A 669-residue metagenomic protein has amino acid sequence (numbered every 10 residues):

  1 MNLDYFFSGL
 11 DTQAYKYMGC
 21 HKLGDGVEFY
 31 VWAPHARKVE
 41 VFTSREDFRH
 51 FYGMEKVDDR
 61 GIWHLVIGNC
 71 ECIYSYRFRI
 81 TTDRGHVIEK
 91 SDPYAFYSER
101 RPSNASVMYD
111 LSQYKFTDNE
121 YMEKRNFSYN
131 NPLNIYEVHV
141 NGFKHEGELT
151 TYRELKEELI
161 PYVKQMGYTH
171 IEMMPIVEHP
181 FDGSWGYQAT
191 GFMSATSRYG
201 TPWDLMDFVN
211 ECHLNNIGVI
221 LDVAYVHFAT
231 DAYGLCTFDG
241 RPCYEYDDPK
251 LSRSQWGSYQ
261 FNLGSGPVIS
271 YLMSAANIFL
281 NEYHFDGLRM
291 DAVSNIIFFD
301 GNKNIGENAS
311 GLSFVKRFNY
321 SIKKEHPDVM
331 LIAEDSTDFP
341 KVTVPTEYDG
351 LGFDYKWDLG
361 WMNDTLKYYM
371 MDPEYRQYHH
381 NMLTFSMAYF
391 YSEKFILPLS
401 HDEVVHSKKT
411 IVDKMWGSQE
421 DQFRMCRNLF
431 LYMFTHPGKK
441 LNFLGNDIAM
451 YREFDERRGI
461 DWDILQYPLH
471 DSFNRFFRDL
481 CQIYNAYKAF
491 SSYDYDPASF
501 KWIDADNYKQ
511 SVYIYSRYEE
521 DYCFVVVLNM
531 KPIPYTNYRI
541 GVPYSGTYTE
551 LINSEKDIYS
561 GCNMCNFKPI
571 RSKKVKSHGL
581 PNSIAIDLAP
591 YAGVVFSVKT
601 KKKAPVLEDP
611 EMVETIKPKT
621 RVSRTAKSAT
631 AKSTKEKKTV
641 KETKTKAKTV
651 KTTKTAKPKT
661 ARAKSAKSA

Functional and structural regions predicted by a protein language model:
M1-P132, R153-V163, D421-F423, H436-N442 (+4 more regions): Carbohydrate-interacting/catalytic domains
A33, D58, H139-K144, V177 (+7 more regions): Short, flexible loop/turn elements at secondary-structure junctions
E55, D182-G186, T230-T237, T343-V344 (+2 more regions): Short glycine-biased active-site loop of nucleotidyltransferases that positions the nucleotide triphosphate and helps
E99, M122-N130, H139-F285, R289-E307 (+1 more regions): Substrate-binding/active-site clefts of carbohydrate-active enzymes
R100-P102, H284-D286, G301-E456, I464 (+3 more regions): Conserved alpha/beta catalytic core and glycan-binding cleft of carbohydrate-active enzymes
D118-E123, A275, H380-T384: Alpha-helical scaffolding within the catalytic cores of extracellular/periplasmic polymer-degrading hydrolases
I160, K164, V209, A276-L280 (+4 more regions): Non-transmembrane alpha-helical segments in soluble domains of secreted/periplasmic/extracellular proteins
